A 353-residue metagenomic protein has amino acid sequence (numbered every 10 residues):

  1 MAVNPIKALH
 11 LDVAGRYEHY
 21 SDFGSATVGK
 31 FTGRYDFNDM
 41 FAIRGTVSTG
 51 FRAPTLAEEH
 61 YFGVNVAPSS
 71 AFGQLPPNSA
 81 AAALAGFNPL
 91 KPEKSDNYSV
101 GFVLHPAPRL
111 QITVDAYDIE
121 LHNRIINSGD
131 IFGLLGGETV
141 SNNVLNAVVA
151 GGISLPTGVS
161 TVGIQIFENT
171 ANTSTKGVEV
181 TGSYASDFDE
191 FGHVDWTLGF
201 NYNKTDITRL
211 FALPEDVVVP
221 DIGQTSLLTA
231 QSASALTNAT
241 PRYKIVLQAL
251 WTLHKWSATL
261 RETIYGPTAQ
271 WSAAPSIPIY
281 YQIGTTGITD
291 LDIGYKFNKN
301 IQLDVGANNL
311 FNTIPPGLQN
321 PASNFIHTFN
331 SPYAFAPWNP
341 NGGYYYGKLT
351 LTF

Functional and structural regions predicted by a protein language model:
M1-R34, S95, L250, K255-Y265: Surface-exposed extracellular loop regions of Gram-negative outer-membrane beta-barrel proteins
A8-L11, D39-I43, P108-I112, D189-E190 (+2 more regions): Repeated loop/turn-to-beta-strand initiation elements of outer-membrane beta-barrel proteins
V13, F31, G45, V100-F102 (+8 more regions): Membrane-embedded beta-strand positions of outer-membrane beta-barrel proteins
A14-E18, R34, S48-G50, H105 (+7 more regions): Outer-membrane beta-barrel pore domains and translocons
S21, M40-E93, A116-T157, T268-Q270 (+1 more regions): Surface-exposed extracellular loop regions of Gram-negative outer-membrane beta-barrel proteins, predominantly
A53-T113, I119-E120, G163-D187, N238-Y243 (+2 more regions): Outer-membrane beta-barrel signature, preferentially recognizing the C-terminal barrel domain of Gram-negative
Y117-L121, I126-S272: Gram-negative outer-membrane beta-barrel transporters
L121-H122, K204, E262-S272, Y295-F353: C-terminal beta-signal and adjacent terminal beta-strands/loops of Gram-negative outer-membrane beta-barrel proteins
